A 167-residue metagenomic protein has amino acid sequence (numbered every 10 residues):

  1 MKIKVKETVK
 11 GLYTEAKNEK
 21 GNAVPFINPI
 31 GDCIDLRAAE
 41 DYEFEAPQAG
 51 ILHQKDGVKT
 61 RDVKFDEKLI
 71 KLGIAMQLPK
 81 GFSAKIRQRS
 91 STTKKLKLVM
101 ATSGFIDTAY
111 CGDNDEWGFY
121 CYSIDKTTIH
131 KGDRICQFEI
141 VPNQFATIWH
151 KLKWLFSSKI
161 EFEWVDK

Functional and structural regions predicted by a protein language model:
M1-K167: Non-catalytic terminal segments and appended small domains
